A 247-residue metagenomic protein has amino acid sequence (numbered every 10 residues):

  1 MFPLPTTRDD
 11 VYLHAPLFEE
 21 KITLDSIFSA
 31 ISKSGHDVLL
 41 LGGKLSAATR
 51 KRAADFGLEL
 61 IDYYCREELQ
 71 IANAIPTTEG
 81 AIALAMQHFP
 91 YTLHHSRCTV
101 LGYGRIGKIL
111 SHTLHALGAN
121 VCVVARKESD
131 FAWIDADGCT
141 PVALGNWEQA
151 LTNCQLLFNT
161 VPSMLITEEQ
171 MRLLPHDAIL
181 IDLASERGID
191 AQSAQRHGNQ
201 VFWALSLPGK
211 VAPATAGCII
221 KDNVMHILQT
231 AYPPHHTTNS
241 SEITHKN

Functional and structural regions predicted by a protein language model:
P5, I22-L39, I134-K210: Rossmann-like adenosine-cofactor binding region
D10-T77: Phosphate/diphosphate ligand-binding glycine-rich loop within oxidoreductases
D37, R97, A119-N120, Q200: Residues at the starts of beta-strands that form the adenosine-phosphate
S46, R126-K127, A184-E186: Residues in the short beta-alpha loop(s) of Rossmann-like NAD(P)-binding domains
A53-H95, E186-N247: Adenosine-phosphate binding glycine-rich loop
H94-H115: Glycine-rich adenosine-cofactor-binding loop
L117-D137: NAD(P)-binding Rossmann-fold cofactor-contacting core
